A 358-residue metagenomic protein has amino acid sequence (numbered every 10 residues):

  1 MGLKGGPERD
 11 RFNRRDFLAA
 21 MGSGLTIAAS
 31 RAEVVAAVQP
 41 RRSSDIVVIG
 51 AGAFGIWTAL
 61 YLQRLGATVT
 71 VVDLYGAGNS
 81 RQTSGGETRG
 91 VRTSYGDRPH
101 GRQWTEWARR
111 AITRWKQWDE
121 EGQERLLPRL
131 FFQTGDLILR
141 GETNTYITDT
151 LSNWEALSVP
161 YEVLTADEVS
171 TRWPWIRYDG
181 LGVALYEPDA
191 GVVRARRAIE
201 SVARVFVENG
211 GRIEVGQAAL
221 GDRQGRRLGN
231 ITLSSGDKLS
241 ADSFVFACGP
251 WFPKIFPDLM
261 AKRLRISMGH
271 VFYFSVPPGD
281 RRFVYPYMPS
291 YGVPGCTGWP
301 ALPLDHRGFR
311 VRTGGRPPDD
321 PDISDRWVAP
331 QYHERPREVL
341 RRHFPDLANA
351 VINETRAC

Functional and structural regions predicted by a protein language model:
M1-N13: N-terminal secretory signal peptides
R9, L139-N209, E214-V215, G221-R227: Flavin (FAD/FMN) cofactor-binding and adjacent substrate-gating region of FAD-dependent oxidoreductase domains
S44, S234-S243: Core beta-strand elements of the Rossmann-like FAD/NAD(P) dinucleotide-binding domain in flavoenzyme oxidoreductases
I46-T70: N-terminal Rossmann-like FAD-binding beta1-loop-alpha1 element of flavoenzymes
I49, L239-G249: Short hydrophobic core segments
L60-R64, L127-F132, P250-C358: Active-site substrate-recognition segment that forms the wall of the catalytic cavity or substrate channel
R64-T83: Glycine-rich FAD pyrophosphate-binding loop
T88-R172: Dinucleotide-binding Rossmann-like beta1-alpha1 core, especially the glycine-rich loop that anchors the ADP
